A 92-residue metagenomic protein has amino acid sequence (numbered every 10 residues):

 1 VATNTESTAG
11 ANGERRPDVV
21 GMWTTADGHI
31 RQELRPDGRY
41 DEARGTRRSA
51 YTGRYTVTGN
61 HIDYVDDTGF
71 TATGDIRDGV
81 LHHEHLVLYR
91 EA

Functional and structural regions predicted by a protein language model:
V1-A92: Lipid interaction determinants
